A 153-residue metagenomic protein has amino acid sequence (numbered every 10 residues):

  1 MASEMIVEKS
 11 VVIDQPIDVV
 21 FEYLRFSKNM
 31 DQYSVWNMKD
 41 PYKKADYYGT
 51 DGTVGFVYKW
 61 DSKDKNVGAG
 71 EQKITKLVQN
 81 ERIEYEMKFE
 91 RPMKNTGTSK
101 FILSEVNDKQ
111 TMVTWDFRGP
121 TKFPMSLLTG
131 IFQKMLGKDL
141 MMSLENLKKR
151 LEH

Functional and structural regions predicted by a protein language model:
M1-Y47: Hydrophobic ligand-binding cavity/cleft-lining segments
S3, T50-G52, D64-N66, R91-N95 (+1 more regions): A generic structural micro-feature
I6-E8, V67-Q72, N95-K100: Short, surface-exposed coil-to-beta transition loops
D14-D18, T75-R82, I102-M112, K149-H153: A short, structured loop/turn motif at beta-sheet edges
V19-L24, M30, Y58, I74 (+5 more regions): Hydrophobic pocket/interface hotspot
M30, K65-V67, L77-I83, M93: Short, charged/polar surface micro-motifs in flexible loops or helix N-caps
F56-K63, E84-E90: Short beta-strand segments that buttress and anchor functional surface loops
E86-M142, L147-K149: Beta-strand/loop substructures that line and gate deep hydrophobic ligand-binding cavities in soluble
